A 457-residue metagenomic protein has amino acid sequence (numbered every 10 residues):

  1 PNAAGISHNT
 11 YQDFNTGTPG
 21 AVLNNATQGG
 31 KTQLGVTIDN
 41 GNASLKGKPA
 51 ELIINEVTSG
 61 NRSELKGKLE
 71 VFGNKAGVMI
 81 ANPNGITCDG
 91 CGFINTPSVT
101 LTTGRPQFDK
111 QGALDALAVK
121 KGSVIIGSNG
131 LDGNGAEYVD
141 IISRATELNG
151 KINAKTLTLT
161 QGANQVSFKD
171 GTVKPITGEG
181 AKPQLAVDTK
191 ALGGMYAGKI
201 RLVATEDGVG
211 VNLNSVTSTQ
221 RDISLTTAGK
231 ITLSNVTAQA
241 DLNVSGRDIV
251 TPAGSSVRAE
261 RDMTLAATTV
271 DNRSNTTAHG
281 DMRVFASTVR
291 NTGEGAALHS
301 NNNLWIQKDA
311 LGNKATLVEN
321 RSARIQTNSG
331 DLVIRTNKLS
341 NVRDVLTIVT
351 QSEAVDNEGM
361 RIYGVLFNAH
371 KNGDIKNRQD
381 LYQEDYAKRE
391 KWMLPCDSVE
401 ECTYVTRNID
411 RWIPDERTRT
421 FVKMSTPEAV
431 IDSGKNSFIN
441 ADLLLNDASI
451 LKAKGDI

Functional and structural regions predicted by a protein language model:
P1-T219, T226: Solvent-exposed adhesion/ligand-recognition segments of exported proteins
K121-I126, A181-L185, D222-I457: Binding/recognition "hotspot" determinant
